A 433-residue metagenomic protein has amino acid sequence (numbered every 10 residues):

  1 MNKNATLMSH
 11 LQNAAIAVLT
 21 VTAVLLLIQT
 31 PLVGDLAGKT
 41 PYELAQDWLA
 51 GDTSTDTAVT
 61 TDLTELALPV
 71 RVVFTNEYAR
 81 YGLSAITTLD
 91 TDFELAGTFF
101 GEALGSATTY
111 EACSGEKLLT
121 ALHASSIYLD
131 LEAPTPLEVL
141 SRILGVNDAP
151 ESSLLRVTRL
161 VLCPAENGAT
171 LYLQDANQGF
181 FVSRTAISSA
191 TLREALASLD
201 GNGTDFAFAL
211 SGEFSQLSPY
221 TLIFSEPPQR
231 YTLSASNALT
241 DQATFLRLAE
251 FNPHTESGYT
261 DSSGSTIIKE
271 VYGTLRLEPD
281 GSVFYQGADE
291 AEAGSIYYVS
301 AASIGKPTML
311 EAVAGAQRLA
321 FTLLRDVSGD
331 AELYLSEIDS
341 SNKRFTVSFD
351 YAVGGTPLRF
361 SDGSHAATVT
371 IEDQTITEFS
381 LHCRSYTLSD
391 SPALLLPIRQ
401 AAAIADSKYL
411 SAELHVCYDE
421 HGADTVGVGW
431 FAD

Functional and structural regions predicted by a protein language model:
M1-L11: Short, Lys/Arg-rich N-terminal segment immediately upstream of the first membrane anchor
K3-N4, V18-L310: Preferential activation on post-signal-peptide N-terminal prodomains/segments of secreted or lumenal proteins
N13-I16: Alpha-helical transmembrane spans
E102-S106, V146-A149, F321-D326, N342-F345: Short linear motifs at secondary-structure transitions and domain/linker junctions
D148, S152-V182, R193-L196, N202 (+4 more regions): Zymogen propeptides/activation segments of proteases
Q242-A288, V327-T375, L381-H382, A412-D433: Exposed beta-strand-loop-beta-strand "reactive/processing" segments of non-cytosolic proteins
G287-D339, I371-Y409: Long, charged/polar, surface-exposed segments that mediate recognition or autoinhibition
